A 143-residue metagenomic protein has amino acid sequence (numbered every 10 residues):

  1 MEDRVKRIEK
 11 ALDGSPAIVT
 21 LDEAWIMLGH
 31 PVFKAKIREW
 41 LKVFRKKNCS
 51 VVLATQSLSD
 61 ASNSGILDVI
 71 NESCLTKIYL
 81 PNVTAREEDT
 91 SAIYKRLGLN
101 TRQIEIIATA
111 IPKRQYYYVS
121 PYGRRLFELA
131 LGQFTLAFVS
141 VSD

Functional and structural regions predicted by a protein language model:
M1-D13, I78, I107-D143: Conserved P-loop NTPase motor module
M1-Q103, Q133: Conserved P-loop NTPase motor cores
